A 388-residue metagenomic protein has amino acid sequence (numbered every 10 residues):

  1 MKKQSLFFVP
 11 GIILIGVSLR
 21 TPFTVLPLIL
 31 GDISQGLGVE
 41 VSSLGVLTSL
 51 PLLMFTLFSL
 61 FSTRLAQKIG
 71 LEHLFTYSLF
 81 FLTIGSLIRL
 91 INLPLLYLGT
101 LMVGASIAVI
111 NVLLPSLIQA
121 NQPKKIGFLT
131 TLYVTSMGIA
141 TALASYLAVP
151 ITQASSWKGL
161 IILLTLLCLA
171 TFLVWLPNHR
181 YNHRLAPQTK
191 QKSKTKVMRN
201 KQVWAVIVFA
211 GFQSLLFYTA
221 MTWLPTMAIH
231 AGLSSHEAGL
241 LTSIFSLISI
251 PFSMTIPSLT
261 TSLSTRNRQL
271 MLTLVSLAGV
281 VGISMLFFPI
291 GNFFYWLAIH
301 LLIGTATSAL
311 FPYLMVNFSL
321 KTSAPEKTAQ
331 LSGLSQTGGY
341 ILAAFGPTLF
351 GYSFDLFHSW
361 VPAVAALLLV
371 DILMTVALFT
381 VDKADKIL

Functional and structural regions predicted by a protein language model:
L26-P27, K201-I256: Extracytoplasmic gate region of multi-pass secondary transporters
L57-L93: Conserved MFS/SLC helix-loop-helix module at the cytosolic interface between two early adjacent transmembrane helices
F58-G70, S253-R266: Helix-to-loop junctions at the C-terminal end of transmembrane segments in multipass secondary transporters
G99-T135: Cytoplasmic helix-loop-helix junction between adjacent transmembrane helices in 12-TM secondary transporters
V109-Q122, A309-S323: Intracellular juxtamembrane helix-capping segments at the cytosolic ends of symmetry-related transmembrane helices
K124-R180, W223: Helix-loop-helix hairpin linking two adjacent transmembrane segments in secondary transporters
R266-L314: C-terminal transmembrane helical hairpin of 12-TM major facilitator-type secondary transporters
L320-W360, L367-L368, L378: A late C-terminal transmembrane helix in Major Facilitator Superfamily
